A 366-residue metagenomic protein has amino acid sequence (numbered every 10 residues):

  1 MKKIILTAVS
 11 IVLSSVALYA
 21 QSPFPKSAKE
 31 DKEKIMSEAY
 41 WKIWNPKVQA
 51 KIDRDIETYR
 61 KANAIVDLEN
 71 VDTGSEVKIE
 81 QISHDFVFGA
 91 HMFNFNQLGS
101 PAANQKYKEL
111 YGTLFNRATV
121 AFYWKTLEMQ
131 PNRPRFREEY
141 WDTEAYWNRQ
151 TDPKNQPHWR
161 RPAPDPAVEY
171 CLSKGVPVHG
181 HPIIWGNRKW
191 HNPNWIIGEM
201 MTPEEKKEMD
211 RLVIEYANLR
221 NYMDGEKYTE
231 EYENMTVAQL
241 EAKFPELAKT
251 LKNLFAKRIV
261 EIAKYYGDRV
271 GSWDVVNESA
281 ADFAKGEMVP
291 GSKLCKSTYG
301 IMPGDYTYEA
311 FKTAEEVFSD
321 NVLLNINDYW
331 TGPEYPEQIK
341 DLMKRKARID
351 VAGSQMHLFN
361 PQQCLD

Functional and structural regions predicted by a protein language model:
T7-S15: Bacterial N-terminal signal peptides
L18, S22-Q97, R117, M129-Q130 (+5 more regions): Beta-strand-rich domain onsets/edges
V66, A118, C171, I262 (+2 more regions): Conserved, mostly hydrophobic/aromatic
G89, G271-N277, D305-P336: Aromatic-lined carbohydrate-recognition surfaces of secreted/lumenal glycan-active proteins
H91-F95, A121-Y123, I183-W185, V275-E278 (+2 more regions): Active-site beta-loop-alpha junctions enriched in small/polar residues
L98-N104, A284-M288, A310, T331-K346 (+1 more regions): Distinct, well-ordered alpha-helical segments
G112-F115, F122-A238, A242, L254 (+4 more regions): Aromatic-lined substrate-binding rim segments of carbohydrate-active enzymes
I184-G186, W190, V213, Y228-L247 (+3 more regions): Active-site groove signature of glycoside hydrolases
